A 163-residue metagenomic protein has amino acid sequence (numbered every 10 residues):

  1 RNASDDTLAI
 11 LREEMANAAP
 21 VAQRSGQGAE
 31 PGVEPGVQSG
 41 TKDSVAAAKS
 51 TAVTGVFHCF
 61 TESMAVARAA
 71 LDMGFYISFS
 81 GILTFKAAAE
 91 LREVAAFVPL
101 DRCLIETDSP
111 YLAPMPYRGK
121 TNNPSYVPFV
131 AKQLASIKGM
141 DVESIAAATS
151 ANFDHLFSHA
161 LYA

Functional and structural regions predicted by a protein language model:
R1-P35, G40-M73, F85-K86, E93-V94 (+5 more regions): Divalent metal-binding pocket/active-site signature
G55-F57, I77-F79, C103-T107: Hydrophobic faces of well-ordered beta-strands that scaffold small-molecule active sites in alpha/beta enzyme cores
T61, G81-L83, Y111: Active-site-proximal loop/turn and secondary-structure-junction residues that shape catalytic pockets, frequently
Y76, T84, P110, S150: Catalytic metal-binding/acid-base residues of hydrolase active sites
R92-E93, K132: Active-site phosphate/pyrophosphate- and oxyanion-stabilizing loops and adjacent acidic/basic residues in soluble
F97-S109, P114: Glycine/small-residue-rich hydrophobic helix-like segments
Y126, V130-Q133: Classical nucleotidyltransferase
H155-A163: C-terminal regulatory/interaction regions
